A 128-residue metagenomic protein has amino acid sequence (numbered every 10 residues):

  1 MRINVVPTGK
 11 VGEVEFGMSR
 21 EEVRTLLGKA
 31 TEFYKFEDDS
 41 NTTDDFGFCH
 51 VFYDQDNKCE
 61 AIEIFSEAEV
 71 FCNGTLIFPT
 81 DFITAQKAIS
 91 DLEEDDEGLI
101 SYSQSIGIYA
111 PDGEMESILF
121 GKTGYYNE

Functional and structural regions predicted by a protein language model:
M1-N41, F46, D56-E128: Non-cytosolic coordination micro-motifs
